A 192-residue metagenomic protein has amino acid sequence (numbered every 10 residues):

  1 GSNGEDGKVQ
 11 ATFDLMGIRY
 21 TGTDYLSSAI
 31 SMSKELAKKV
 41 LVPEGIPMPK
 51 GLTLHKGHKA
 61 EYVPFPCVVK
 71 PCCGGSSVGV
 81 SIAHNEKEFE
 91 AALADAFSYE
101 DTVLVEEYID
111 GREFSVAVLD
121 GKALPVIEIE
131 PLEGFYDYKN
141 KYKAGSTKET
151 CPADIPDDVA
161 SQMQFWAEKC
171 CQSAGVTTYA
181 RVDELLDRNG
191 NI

Functional and structural regions predicted by a protein language model:
G1-M32, P47-K50: A short, GP-enriched loop/loop-strand-helix hinge that lies immediately N-terminal to, or at the N-terminal rim
T21, P49-K50, L124, Y136 (+1 more regions): A short, local hydrophobic-aromatic micro-motif
S28-R112, Q164: Active-site nucleotide/adenylate-binding loops and adjacent lid/helix of ATP-dependent enzymes
S77, L132, I192: Glycine-rich phosphate/pyrophosphate-binding beta-alpha loops
H84-F165, L186: Phosphate-binding site of ATP-dependent enzymes
E107, V118, C171-I192: Conserved metal-phosphate-binding beta-hairpin within the catalytic cores of diverse ATP-dependent phosphoryl-transfer
